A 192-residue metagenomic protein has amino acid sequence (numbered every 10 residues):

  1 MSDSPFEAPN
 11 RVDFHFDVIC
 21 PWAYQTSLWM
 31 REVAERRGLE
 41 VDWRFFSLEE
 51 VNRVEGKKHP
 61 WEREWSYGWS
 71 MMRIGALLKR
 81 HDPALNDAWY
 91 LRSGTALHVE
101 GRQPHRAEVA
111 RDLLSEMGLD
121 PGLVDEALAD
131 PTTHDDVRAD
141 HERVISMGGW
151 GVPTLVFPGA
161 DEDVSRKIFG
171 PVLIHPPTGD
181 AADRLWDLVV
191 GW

Functional and structural regions predicted by a protein language model:
M1-N10: A short beta-strand-turn-helix
P5, L85, S115-E116: Short, flexible segments with low predicted structural confidence
A8, R37-L39, V164: Residue-level signal for beta-strand positions within conserved beta-sheet cores that form or flank
D13, V18, Y24-A110, L188 (+1 more regions): Structural alpha/beta surface segment adjacent to cysteine/selenocysteine redox centers across thiol/disulfide enzymes
C20-A23, T133-D135: A short linear-motif detector with a strong N-terminal bias
L28-A34, A107-W192: C-terminal cap of thioredoxin/glutaredoxin-like
